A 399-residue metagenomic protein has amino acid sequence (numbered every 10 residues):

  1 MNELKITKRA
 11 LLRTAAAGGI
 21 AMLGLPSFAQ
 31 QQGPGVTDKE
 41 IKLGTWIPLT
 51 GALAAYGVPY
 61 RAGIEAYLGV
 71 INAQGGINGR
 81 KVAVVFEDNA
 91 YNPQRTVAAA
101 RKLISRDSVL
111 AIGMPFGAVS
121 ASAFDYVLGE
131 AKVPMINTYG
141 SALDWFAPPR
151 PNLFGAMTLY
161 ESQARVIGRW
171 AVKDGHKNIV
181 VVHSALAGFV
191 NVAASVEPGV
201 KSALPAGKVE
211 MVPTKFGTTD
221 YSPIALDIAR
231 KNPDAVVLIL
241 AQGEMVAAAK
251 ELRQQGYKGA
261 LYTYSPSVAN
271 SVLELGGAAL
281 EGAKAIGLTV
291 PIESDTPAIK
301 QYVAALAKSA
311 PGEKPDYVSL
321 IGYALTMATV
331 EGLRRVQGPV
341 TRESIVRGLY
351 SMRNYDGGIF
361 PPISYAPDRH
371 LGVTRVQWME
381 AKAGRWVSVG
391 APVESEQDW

Functional and structural regions predicted by a protein language model:
M1-F28: N-terminal secretory signal peptides
Q31, E40, A55-A62, G69 (+3 more regions): Beta-alpha junction/loop-to-helix N-cap segments that form part of ligand/metal-binding clefts
G33-G63, E87-P93, F116-V119, V182-N191 (+3 more regions): Extracytoplasmic "Venus flytrap"
L49, R150-F216, A235: An alpha-beta-alpha
L103, D107-F116, I136-T138, V180-H183 (+4 more regions): Periplasmic-binding protein-like
L128, A193-L288: Extracellular/periplasmic bilobed ligand-binding domains
A249-Y323, P392-Q397: Extracellular/periplasmic periplasmic-binding protein-like sensory domains
K308-S319, V330-W386: Segments of small-molecule ligand-sensing domains
